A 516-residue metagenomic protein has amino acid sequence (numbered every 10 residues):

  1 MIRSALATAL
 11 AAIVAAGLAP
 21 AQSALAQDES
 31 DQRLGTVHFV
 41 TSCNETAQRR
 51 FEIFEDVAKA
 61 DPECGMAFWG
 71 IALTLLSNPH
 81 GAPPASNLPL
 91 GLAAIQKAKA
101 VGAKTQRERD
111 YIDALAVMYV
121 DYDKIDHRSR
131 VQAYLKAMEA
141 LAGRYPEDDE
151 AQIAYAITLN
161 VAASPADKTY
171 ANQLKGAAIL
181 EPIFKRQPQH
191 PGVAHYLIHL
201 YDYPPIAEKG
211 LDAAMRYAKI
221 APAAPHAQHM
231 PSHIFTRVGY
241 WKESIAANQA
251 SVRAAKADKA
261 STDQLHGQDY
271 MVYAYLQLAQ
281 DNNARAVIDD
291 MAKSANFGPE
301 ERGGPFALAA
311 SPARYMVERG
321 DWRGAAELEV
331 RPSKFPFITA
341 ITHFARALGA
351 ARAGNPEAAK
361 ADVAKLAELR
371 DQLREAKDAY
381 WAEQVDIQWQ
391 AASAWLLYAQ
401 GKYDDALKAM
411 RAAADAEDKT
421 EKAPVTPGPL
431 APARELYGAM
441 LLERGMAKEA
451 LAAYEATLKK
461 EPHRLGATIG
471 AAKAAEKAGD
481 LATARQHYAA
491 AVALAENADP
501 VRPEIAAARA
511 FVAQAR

Functional and structural regions predicted by a protein language model:
D56-K59, R144, F184-R186, M215-A223 (+7 more regions): Solenoid-like repeat scaffolds
E63-L75, A103-K124, E147-P165, Q187-Y201 (+6 more regions): Amphipathic alpha-helical repeat scaffolds of TPR domains
I71-T105, A116-S129, A162-A171, L200-D212 (+1 more regions): Inter-helical turn/loop elements of alpha-helical hairpins
A72, L76, S86-A103, A246-R253 (+5 more regions): TPR/TPR-like (Sel1-like) alpha-helical repeat modules
L75, V117, L159, L200-Y201 (+7 more regions): Residue at a conserved register position within TPR or TPR-like alpha-solenoid repeats
